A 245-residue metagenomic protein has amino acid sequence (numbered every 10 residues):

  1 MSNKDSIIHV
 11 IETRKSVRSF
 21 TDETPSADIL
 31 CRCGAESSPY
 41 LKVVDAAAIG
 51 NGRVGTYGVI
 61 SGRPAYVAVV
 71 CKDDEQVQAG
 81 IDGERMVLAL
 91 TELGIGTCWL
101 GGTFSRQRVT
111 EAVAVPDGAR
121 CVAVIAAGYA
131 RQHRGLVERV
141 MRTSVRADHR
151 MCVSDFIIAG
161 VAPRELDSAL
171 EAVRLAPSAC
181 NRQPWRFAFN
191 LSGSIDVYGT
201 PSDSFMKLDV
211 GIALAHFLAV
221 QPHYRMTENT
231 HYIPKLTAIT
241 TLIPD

Functional and structural regions predicted by a protein language model:
M1-D245: Acidic, surface-exposed loops and disordered segments
